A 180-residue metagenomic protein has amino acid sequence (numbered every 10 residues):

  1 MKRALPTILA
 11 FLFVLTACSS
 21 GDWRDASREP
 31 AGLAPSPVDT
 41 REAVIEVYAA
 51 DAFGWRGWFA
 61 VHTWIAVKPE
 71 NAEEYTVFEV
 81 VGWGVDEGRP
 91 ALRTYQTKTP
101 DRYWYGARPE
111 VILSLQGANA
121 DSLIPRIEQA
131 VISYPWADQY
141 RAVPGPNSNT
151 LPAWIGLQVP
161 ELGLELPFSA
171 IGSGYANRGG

Functional and structural regions predicted by a protein language model:
M1-I8: Bacterial N-terminal signal peptides that target proteins for export
V14-A17: C-terminal motif of bacterial Sec signal peptides marking the signal peptidase cleavage site
S19-P146, L157, R178: Non-catalytic ligand/cofactor/substrate-binding and regulatory segments of enzyme domains
Q139-Y175: Active-site nucleophilic cysteine motif
